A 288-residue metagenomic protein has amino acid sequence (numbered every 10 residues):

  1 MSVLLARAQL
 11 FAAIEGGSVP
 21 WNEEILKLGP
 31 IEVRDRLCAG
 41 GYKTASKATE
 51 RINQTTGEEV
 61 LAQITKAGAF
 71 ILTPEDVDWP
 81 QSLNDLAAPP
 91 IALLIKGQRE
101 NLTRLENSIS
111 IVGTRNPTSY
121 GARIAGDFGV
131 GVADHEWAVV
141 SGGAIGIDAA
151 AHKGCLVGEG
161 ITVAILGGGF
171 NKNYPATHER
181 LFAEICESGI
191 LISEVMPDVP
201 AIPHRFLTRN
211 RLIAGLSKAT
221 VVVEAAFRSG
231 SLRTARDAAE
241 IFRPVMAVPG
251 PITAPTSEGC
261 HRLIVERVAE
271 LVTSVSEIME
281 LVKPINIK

Functional and structural regions predicted by a protein language model:
M1-D134: Short, positively charged patches
I71-K288: Glycine-biased, small-residue-rich flexible motifs in mid-sequence functional cores and linkers
